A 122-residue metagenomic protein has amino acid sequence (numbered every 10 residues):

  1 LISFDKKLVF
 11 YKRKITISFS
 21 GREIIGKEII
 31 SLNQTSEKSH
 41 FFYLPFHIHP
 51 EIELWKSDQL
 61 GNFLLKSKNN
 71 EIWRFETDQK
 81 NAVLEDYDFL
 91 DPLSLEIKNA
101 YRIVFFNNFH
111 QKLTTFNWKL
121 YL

Functional and structural regions predicted by a protein language model:
L1-L122: CBM-like, beta-strand-rich accessory domains located in the C-terminal region of large, secreted polysaccharide-active
